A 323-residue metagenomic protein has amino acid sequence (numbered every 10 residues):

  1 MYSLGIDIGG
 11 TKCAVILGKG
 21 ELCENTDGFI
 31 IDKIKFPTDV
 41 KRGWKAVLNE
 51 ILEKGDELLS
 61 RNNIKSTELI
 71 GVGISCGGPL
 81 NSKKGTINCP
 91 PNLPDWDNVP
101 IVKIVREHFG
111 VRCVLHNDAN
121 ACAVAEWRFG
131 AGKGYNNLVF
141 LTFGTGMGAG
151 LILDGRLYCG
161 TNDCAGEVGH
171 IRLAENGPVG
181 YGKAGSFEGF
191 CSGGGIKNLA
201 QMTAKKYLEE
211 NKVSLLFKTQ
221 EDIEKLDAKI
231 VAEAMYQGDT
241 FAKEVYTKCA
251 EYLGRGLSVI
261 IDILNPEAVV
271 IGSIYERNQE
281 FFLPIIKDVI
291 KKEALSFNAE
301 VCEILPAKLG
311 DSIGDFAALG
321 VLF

Functional and structural regions predicted by a protein language model:
M1-G71, N81-K84, K103-V111, A125-Y135 (+2 more regions): ATP-binding/phosphotransfer module of carbohydrate and carboxylate kinases, centering on a glycine-rich
D7, G73-G77, F140-G146, G150-I152: Short beta-strand segments
G85-W96: A charged helix-plus-loop insertion that forms the helical arch/lid used to bind and gate nucleic-acid substrates
C113-N117: General beta-strand structural signal in soluble alpha/beta enzymes
C122-R128, L151, H170-R172: Adenylate-forming
I152-L153, L157-Y158: Catalytic-core segment of enzymes that process non-peptidic bonds
C164-V168: Structural signature of FAD isoalloxazine-binding scaffolds in flavoprotein oxidoreductases
